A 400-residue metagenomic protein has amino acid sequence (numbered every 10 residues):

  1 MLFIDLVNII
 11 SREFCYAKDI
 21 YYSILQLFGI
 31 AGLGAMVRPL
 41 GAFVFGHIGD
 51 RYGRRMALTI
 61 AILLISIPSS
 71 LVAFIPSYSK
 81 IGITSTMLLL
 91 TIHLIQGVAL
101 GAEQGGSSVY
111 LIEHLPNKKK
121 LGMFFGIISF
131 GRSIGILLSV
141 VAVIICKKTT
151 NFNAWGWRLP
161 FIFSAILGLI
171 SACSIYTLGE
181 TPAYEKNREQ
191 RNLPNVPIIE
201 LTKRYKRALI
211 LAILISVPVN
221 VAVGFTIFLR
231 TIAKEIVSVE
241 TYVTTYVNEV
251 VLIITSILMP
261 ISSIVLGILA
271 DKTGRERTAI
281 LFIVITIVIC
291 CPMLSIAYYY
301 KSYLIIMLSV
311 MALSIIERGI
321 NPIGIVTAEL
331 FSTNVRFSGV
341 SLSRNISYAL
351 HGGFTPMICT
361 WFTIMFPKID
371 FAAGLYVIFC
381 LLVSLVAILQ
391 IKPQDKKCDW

Functional and structural regions predicted by a protein language model:
F3-I4, K206-M259, G352-P356: Extracytoplasmic gate region of multi-pass secondary transporters
L6-P39: Extracellular/periplasmic helix-loop-helix junction of adjacent transmembrane segments in MFS-like secondary
R51-I62, K272-I283: Cytoplasmic membrane-interface "Motif A"-like loop-to-helix N-cap segments of 12-TM Major Facilitator Superfamily
L63-I81, I285-Y299: C-terminal ends and interior cores of transmembrane alpha-helices in multi-pass membrane transporters/permeases
G82-G101, Y303-R318: Hydrophobic core of transmembrane alpha-helices in multi-pass small-molecule transporters, especially MFS/SLC-type
A99, G122-I144, L167, S343-T355: Glycine-rich segments within core transmembrane alpha-helices of 12-TM secondary carriers
I128-Y176: Helix-loop-helix hairpin linking two adjacent transmembrane segments in secondary transporters
S171-L178, I296, V326, Y376-W400: Multi-pass alpha-helical transporter architecture, strongest for 12-TM Major Facilitator/SLC carriers used
